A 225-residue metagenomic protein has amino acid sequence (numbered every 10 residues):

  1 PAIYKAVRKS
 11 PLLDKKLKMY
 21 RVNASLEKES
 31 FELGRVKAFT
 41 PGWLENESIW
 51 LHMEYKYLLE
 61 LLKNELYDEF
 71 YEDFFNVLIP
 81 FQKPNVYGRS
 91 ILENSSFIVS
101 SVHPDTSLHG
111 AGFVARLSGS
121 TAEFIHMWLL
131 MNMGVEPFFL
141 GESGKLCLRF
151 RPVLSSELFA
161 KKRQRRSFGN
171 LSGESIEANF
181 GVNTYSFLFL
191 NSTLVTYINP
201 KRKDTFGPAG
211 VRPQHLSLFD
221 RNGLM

Functional and structural regions predicted by a protein language model:
P1-M225: Acidic, mature catalytic/reactive cores of soluble proteins
